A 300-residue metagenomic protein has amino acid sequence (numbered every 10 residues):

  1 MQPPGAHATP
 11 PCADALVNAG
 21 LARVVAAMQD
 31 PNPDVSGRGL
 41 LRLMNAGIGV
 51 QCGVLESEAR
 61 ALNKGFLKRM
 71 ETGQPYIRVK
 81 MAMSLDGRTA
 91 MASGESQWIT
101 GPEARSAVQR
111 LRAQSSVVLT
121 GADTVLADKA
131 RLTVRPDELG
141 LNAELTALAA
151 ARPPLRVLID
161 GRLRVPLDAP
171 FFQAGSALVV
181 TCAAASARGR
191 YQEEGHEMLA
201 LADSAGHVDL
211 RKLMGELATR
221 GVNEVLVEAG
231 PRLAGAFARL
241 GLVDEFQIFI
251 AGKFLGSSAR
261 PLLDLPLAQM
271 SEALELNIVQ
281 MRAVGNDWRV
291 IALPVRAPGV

Functional and structural regions predicted by a protein language model:
M1-A59, A183-A185, A238: Zn2+-dependent cytidine deaminase-like catalytic core
G5, V25, S36-L41, Y76-V300: Enzymes that bind and transform nitrogen-containing heteroaromatic metabolites
N18, A61-K68, S106, R110 (+1 more regions): Charged/polar, solvent-exposed surface patches and flexible loops
N32-S36, C52-L55, M70-Q74, Q97-G101: Short capping loops/turns at secondary-structure boundaries
L40, V54-S84: Proteins enriched for Cys/Gly/acidic motifs involved in redox and nucleic-acid/cofactor modification
